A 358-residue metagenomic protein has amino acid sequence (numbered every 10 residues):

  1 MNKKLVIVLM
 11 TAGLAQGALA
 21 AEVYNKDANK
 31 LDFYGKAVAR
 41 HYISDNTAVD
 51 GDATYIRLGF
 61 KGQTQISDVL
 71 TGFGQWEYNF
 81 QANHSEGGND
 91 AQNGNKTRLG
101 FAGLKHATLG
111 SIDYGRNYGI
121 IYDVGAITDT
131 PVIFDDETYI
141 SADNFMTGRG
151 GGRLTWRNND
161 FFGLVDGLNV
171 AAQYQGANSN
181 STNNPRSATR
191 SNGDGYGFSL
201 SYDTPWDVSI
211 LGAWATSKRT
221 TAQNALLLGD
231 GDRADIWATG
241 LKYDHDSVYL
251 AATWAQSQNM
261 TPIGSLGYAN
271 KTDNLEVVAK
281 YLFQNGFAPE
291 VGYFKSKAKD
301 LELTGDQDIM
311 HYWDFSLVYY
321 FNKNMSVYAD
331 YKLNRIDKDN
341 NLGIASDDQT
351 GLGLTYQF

Functional and structural regions predicted by a protein language model:
M1-A21: Gram-negative bacterial Sec-dependent N-terminal signal peptides
E22-I43, T47-A177, N192, S201-T204: Outer membrane beta-barrel
N29, V49-I56, N95-R98, G148-G152 (+5 more regions): Residues that define the transmembrane beta-barrel architecture of outer-membrane proteins
G35-H41, G74-Y78, R116, A172-G176 (+6 more regions): Transmembrane beta-barrel strands of outer-membrane/channel proteins
G59-K61, F101-L104, T155-R157, S199-S201 (+5 more regions): Outer-membrane beta-barrel architecture
I66-G72, T108-I112, F162-V170, W206-G212 (+3 more regions): Repeated loop/turn-to-beta-strand initiation elements of outer-membrane beta-barrel proteins
L154, Y319-F321, S346-F358: Outer-membrane beta-barrel "beta-signal"
S191-F315: Detector for outer-membrane/organellar transmembrane beta-barrel domains, recognizing the amphipathic beta-strand
